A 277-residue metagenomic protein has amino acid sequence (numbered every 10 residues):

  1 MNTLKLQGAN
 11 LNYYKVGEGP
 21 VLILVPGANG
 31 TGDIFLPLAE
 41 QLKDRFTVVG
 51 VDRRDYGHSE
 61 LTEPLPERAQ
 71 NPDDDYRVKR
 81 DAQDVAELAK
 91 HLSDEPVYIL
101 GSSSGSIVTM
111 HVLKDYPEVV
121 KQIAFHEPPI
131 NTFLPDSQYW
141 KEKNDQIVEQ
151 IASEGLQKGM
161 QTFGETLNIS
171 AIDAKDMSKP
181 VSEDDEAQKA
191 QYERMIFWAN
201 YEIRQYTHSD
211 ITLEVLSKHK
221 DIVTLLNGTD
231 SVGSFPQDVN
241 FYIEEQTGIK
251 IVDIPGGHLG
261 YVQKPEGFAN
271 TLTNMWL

Functional and structural regions predicted by a protein language model:
K5-Q70, D74: Conserved HGGG/HGGXW glycine-rich cap/lid loop of the alpha/beta-hydrolase fold
G8, G17-G19, D44, S93-E95 (+2 more regions): Active-site acidic short loop of glycosyltransferases
L24-A28, S103, G228: Glycine-rich His-Gly loop
K79-V97: Conserved acidic catalytic loop of the alpha/beta-hydrolase fold
E95-L134: Conserved hydrolase catalytic core segment
P128, F133-A187: Helix-rich cap/lid subdomain of alpha/beta-hydrolase
A187-T247, V252-P255, A269: Conserved serine/cysteine hydrolase catalytic core
V262-M275: Post-His helix in hydrolase/transferase enzymes
